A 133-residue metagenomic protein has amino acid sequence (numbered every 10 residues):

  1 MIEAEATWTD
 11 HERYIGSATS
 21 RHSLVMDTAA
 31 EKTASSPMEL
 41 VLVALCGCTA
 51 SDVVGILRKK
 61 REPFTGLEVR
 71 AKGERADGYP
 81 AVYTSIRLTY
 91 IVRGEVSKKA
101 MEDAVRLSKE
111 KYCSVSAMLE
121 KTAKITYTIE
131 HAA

Functional and structural regions predicted by a protein language model:
M1-V43, V53-A133: Extended beta-strand/beta-hairpin segments
